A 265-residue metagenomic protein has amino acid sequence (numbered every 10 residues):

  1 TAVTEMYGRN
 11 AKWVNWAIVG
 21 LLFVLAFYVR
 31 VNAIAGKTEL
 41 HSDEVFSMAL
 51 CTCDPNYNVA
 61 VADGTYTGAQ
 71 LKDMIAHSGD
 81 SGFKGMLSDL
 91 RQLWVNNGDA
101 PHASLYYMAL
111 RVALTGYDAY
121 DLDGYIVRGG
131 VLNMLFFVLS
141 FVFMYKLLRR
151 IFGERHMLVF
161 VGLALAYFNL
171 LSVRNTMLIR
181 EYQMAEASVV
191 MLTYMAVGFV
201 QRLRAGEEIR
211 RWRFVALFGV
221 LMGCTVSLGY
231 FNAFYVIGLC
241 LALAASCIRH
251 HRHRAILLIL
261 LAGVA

Functional and structural regions predicted by a protein language model:
T1, G198-R213, F234-V264: Perimembrane helix-loop-helix junctions
W13-D80, V264-A265: Transmembrane signal-anchor helices characteristic of membrane glycosylation enzymes that use polyprenol
G20, A119, R128-F152, M191 (+1 more regions): Transmembrane-helix motifs of polytopic, lipid-linked glycan transferases
T52-H102, L110-V127: Interfacial juxtamembrane loops and adjacent helix segments that form the catalytic/substrate-binding surfaces
V112, F143, S172, Q183-R204 (+1 more regions): Specific aromatic-rich, kink-prone transmembrane helix
V127, M144-F168, E186: Transmembrane-helix signature of polytopic, membrane-embedded enzymes that assemble or transfer cell-envelope glycans
L132-F136, V161-A196: Multi-pass, polyprenyl lipid-linked donor-dependent membrane glycosyltransferases
R211-Y230, A262-V264: Membrane-interface alpha helices of multi-pass inner-membrane proteins
